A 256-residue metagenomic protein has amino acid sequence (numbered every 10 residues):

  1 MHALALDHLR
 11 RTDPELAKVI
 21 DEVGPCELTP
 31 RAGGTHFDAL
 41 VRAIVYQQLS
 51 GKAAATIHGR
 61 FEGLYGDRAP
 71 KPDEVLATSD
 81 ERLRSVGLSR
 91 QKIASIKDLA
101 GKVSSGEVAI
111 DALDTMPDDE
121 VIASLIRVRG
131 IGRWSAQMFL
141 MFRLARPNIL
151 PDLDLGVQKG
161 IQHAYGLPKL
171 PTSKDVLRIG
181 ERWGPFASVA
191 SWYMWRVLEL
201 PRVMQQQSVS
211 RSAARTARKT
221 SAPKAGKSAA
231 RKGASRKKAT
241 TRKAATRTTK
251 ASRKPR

Functional and structural regions predicted by a protein language model:
M1-H36, E199-R256: Intrinsically disordered, low-complexity, charged terminal extensions of DNA damage-control enzymes
H2-A3, D13-L16, A54, D154 (+2 more regions): Alpha-helix initiation and N-capping motif
P14-A43, G51-R68: A positional/architectural concept
R42-I57, L83-K92, A190: A short secondary-structure junction motif
E62-K227, T248, S252-R256: Catalytic cores of DNA base-excision repair glycosylases
